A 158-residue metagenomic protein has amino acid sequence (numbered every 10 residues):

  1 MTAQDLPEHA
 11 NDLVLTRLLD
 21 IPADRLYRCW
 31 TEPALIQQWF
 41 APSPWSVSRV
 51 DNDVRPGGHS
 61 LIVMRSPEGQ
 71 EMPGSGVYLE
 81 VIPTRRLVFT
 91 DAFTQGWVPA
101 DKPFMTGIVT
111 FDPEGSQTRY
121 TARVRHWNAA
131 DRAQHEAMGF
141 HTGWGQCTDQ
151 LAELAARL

Functional and structural regions predicted by a protein language model:
M1-S46: Hydrophobic ligand-binding cavity/cleft-lining segments
V14-L15, A34-E71: Short beta-edge strand/loop motif at the mouth of beta-sheet-based domains
R17, R49-N52, G74-E80, F104-P113: Hydrophobic/aromatic beta-strand elements that line small-molecule binding cavities or substrate pockets in beta-rich
A23-D24, D53-R55, L79-R86, T110-R119: A short, structured loop/turn motif at beta-sheet edges
L26, I36, S60, Y78 (+5 more regions): Hydrophobic pocket/interface hotspot
H59-T90: Helix-adjacent hinge/juxtasegments
A92-G96, R123-A130: Short, solvent-exposed aromatic-acidic interface loops
W127-L158: A conserved amphipathic terminal alpha-helix motif
